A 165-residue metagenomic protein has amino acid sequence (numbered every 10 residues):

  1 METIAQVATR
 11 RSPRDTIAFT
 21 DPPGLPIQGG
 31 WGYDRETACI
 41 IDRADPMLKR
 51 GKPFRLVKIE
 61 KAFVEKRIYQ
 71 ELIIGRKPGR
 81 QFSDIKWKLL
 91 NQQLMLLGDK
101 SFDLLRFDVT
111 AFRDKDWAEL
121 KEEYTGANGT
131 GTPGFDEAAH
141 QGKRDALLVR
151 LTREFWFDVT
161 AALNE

Functional and structural regions predicted by a protein language model:
E2-F102, D108-E165: Cysteine-centric segments in proteins
